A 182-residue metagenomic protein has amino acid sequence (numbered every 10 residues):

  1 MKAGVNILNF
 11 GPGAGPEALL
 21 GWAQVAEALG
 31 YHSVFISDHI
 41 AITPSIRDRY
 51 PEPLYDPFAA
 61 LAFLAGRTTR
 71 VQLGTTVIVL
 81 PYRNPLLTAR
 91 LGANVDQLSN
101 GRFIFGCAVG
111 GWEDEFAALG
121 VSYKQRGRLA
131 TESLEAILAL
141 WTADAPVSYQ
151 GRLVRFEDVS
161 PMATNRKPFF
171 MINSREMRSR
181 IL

Functional and structural regions predicted by a protein language model:
M1-R67, K167: N-terminal beta1-alpha1-beta2 module of alpha/beta enzyme domains
A3-I7, V34-I36, Q72-T76, F103-C107 (+1 more regions): Hydrophobic faces of well-ordered beta-strands that scaffold small-molecule active sites in alpha/beta enzyme cores
N9-G11, I40, V79, V109-E113 (+1 more regions): Active-site-proximal loop/turn and secondary-structure-junction residues that shape catalytic pockets, frequently
G13-G21, P81-N94: Glycine-rich anion/phosphate-binding loops
A26, S33-I36, Y82-L87, G101: Conserved N-terminal glycine/acidic-rich loop preference
L29, R67-V71, A136, L140-D144: A structural motif corresponding to the C-terminal end of an alpha-helix and its immediate exit/capping segment
P44-D48, N84-L182: Internal, glycine-rich beta/alpha segment that forms the wall or movable "lid" of small-molecule/cofactor binding
A59-G66, R70-P81: Structural motif corresponding to the early beta-alpha repeats
